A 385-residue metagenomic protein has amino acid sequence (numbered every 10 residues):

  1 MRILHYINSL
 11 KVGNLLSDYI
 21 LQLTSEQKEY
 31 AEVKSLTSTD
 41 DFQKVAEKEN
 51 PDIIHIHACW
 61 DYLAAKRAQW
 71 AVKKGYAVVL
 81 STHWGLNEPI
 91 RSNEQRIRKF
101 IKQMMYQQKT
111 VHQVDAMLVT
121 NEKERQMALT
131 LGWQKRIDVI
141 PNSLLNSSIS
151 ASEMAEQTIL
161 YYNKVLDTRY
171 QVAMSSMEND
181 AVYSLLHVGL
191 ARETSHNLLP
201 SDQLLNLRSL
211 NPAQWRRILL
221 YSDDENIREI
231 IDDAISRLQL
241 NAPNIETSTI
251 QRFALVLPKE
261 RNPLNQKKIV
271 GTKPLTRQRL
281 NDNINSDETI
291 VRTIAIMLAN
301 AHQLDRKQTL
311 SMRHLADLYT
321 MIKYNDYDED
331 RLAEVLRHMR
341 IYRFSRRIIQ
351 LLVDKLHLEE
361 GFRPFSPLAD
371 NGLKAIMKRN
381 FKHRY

Functional and structural regions predicted by a protein language model:
M1-T39, A151-E156: N-terminal subdomain of nucleotide-sugar transferases
I3, I53-H55, W70-E88, L118 (+1 more regions): Active-site proximal beta-strand in glycosyltransferases
L16-Y19, H57, L63, V119-N121 (+1 more regions): Replace "coordinates the UDP/GDP/TDP-sugar" with "coordinates nucleotide-activated sugar donors
V45-A64, A77-V79, Q308: Short N-terminal targeting/anchoring amphipathic segment
K99-A116: Membrane-proximal helix-turn-helix segments that form the acceptor-binding/catalytic region of lipid-linked
R125-L144, L160: Helix-loop-beta element that forms the nucleotide-linked donor phosphate-binding surface in glycosyltransferases
L144-L145, I149-M174: C-terminal alpha-helical cap of glycosyltransferases
D167-N265, I269-Y385: Conserved NTP-donor binding/palm subdomain of two-metal-ion nucleotidyltransferases/polymerases, i.e., the charged
